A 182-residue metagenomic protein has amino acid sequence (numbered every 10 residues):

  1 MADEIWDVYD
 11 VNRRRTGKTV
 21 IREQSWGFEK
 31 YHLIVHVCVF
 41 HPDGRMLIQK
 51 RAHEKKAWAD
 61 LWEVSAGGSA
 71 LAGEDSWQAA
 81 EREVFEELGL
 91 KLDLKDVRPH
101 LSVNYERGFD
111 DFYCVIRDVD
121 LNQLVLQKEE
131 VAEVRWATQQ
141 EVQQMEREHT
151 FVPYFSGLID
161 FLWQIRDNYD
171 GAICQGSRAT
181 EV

Functional and structural regions predicted by a protein language model:
M1-H36, P42: Acidic, metal-coordinating catalytic segment for phosphate/diphosphate chemistry, firing primarily on the Nudix
W6, R45-M46, V134: A residue-level structural signature of the nucleotidyltransferase/glycosyltransferase Rossmann-like core
N12, H41-G44, A52, I116-L121 (+1 more regions): Short loop segments at secondary-structure junctions
E23-V35, H41, R45-R82, E86: Conserved Nudix-box catalytic region and its N-terminal flanking loop in Nudix hydrolases and closely related
D60, A72, L101-G108, F112-V182: Nudix hydrolase/Nudix homology domain
L88-L92, R117: A broad structural signal for alpha-helix termini and local helix breaks/kinks
K91-H100: A short coil-to-beta-strand element that immediately follows conserved catalytic motifs
